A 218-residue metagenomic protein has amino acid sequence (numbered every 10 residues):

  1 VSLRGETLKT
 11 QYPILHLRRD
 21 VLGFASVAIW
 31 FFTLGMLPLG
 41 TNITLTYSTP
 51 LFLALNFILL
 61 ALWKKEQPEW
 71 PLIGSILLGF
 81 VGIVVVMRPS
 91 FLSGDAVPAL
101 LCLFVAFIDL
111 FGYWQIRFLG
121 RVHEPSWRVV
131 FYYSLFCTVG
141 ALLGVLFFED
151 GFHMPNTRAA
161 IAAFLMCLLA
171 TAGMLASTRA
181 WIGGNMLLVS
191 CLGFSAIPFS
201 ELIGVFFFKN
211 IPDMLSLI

Functional and structural regions predicted by a protein language model:
V1, L34-F52, D95-I108, P155-A170 (+1 more regions): Structural signature of hydrophobic alpha-helical transmembrane segments
V1, S90-E149: Transmembrane alpha-helical segments that form core, pore/gating elements of small-molecule transporters/exporters
V1-Y12, V81-S93, C137-A159, F206: Membrane-interface helix-cap regions at the ends of transmembrane helices in multi-pass membrane proteins
R4-F31, V97-V105, V145, F152-A172: Loop-to-transmembrane-helix transition segments
D20, F24-A28, P50-L55, I83-V84 (+6 more regions): Hydrophobic/small/kink-forming positions within alpha-helical transmembrane segments of polytopic membrane proteins
F32-G35, P50-L72, P198-L217: C-terminal transmembrane-helix exit sites in multi-pass transporters
N42-S48, H123-F136, T171-F206: Helix-helix packing/entry segments at the starts of transmembrane helices
P68-R88, L215-I218: Hydrophobic transmembrane alpha-helices of multi-pass small-molecule transport proteins
